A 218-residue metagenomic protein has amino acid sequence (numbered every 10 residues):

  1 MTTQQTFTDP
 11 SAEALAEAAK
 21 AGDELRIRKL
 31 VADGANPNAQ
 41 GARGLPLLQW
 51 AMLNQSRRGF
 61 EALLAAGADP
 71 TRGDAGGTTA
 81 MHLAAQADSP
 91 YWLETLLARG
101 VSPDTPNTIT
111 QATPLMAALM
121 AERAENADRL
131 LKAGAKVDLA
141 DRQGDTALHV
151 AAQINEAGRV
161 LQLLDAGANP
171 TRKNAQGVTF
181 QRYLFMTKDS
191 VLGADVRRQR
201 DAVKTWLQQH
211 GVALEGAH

Functional and structural regions predicted by a protein language model:
M1-A14, A133, A166-T171, A175-H218: Ankyrin-repeat-protein effector appendages
T2-P46, W50: N-terminal segments that cap or nucleate solenoid repeat domains
S11, G44, G77, T110-Q111 (+2 more regions): Start-of-repeat signature of ankyrin repeats
E17-G22, W50-S56, L83-S89, A117-R123 (+2 more regions): Ankyrin repeat A-helix N-terminal signature
D23-V31, S56-L64, S89-A98, R123-L131 (+2 more regions): Ankyrin repeat structural motif
G41, D74, N107-T108, D141 (+1 more regions): Ankyrin repeat boundary/linker residues
Q86-D88, W92, L96, S102-D145: Eukaryotic tandem repeat interaction scaffolds
